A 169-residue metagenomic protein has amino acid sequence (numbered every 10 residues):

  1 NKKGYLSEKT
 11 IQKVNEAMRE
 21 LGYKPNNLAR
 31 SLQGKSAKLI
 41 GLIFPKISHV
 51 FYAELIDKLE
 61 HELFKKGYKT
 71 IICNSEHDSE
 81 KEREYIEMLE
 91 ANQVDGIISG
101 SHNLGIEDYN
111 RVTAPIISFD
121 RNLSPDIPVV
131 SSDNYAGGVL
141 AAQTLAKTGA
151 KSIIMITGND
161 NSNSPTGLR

Functional and structural regions predicted by a protein language model:
N1-A37: N-terminal helix-turn-helix DNA-binding module of bacterial transcription factors
V14, L59, A141: Aromatic/hydrophobic pocket-lining residues that form π-stacking "cages" and hydrophobic walls in ligand
A29, R83-I86, A142: Short hydrophobic/charged patches on amphipathic alpha-helices used for structural packing and interfaces
L32-I47, K151-D160: Short beta-strand segments enriched in small/hydrophobic residues
P45-E54, I72-K81, V130-L140, I156-R169: Hinge/beta->alpha junction and helix N-cap segments in small-molecule ligand-binding domains
H61-E107: Central regulatory/effector-binding core of bacterial HTH transcription factors
G100-L140, D160-N161: Flexible loop/hinge segments that line or gate small-molecule binding clefts
